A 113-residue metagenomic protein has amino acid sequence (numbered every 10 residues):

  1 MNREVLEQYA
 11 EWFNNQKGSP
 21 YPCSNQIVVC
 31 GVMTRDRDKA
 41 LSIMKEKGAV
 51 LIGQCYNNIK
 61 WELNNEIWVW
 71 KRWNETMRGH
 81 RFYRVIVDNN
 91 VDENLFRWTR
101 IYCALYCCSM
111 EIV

Functional and structural regions predicted by a protein language model:
M1-V113: Short, flexible loop motifs at catalytic/binding sites
